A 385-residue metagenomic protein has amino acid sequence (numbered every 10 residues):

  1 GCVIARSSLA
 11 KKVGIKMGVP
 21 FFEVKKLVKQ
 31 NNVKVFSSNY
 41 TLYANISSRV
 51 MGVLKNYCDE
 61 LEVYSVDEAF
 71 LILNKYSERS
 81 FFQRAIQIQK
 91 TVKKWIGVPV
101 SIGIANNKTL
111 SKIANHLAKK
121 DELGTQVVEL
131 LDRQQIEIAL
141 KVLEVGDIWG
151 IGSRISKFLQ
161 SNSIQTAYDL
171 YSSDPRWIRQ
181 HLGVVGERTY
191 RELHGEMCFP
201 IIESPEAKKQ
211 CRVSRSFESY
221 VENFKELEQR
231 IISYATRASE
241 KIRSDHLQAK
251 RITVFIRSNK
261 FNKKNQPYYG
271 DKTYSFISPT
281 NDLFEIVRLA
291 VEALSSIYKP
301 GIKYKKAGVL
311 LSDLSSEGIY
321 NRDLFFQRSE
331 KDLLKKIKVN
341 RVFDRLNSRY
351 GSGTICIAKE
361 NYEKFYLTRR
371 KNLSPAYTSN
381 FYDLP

Functional and structural regions predicted by a protein language model:
G1-V66, F70, L193: Residues that scaffold, gate, or flank divalent-cation-dependent active/transport sites
E68-L73, A307-L310: A generic structural motif
L71-Q89, S163: Catalytic palm subdomain of template-directed nucleic-acid polymerases, centered on the conserved carboxylate motif
F81-E144, G318: Long, highly charged, low-complexity intrinsically disordered interaction regions that mediate electrostatic DNA/RNA
N106-T109, E192-E196, Q248-N259, K303-S315 (+1 more regions): A glycine-rich phosphate-binding loop feature that marks nucleotide/adenosyl-phosphate handling sites
K157-G301: DNA-contacting surface of Y-family translesion DNA polymerases
S275-P385: Acidic, metal-coordinating catalytic segment for phosphate/diphosphate chemistry, firing primarily on the Nudix
